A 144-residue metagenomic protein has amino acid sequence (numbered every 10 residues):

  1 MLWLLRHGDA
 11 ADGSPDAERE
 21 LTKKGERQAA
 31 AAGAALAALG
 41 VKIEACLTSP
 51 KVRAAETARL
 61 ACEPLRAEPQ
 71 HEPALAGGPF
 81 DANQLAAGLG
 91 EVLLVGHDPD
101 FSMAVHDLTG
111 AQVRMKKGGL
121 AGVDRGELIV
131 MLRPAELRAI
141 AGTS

Functional and structural regions predicted by a protein language model:
M1-P79, F101, A111-M115, A141-S144: Active-site-proximal alpha-helix that buttresses catalytic centers in soluble enzyme cores
L39-K42, A86-G90: Glycine-rich phosphate-binding loop signature in dinucleotide/nucleotide-binding domains
E63-E68, A87-E91, T109-A111, D124-E127: Short glycine/proline-enriched coil/turn segments at helix->beta-strand junctions
A74, Q84-A87: Luminal/periplasmic acceptor-recognition loop/helix of membrane-associated glycosyltransferases
A87-G119: Non-DNA-binding regulatory cores of transcription-related proteins, predominantly C-terminal effector-binding
T109-A141: Domain-level recognition of soluble alpha/beta enzyme cores, biased toward histidine phosphatases/phosphomutases
